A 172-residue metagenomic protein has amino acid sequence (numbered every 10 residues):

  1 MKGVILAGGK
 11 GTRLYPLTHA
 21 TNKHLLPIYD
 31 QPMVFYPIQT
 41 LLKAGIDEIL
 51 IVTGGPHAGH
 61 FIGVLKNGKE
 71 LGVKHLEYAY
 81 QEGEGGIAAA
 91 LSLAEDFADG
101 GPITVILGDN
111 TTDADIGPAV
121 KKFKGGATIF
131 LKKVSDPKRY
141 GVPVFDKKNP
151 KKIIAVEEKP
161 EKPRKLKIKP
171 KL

Functional and structural regions predicted by a protein language model:
K2-I5, R13, L26-P27, Q31-L107 (+2 more regions): Conserved N-terminal catalytic core of the sugar/cofactor nucleotidyltransferase
L6, L17, K43, E70 (+3 more regions): A generic structural signal for short, solvent-exposed coil/turn residues that cap or connect secondary-structure
L6, P16, P27, P32 (+2 more regions): Proline-rich low-complexity regions
T12, T18, T53, T128: Ser/Thr-centric signal marking residues that sit in or immediately flank functional binding/regulatory motifs
T18, L65, E157: Short, flexible helix/strand-to-coil boundary loops that buttress conserved ligand/catalytic motifs in alpha/beta
H19-H24: Short alpha-helical oligomerization interface
T111-L172: Conserved core of the sugar-phosphate nucleotidyltransferase
